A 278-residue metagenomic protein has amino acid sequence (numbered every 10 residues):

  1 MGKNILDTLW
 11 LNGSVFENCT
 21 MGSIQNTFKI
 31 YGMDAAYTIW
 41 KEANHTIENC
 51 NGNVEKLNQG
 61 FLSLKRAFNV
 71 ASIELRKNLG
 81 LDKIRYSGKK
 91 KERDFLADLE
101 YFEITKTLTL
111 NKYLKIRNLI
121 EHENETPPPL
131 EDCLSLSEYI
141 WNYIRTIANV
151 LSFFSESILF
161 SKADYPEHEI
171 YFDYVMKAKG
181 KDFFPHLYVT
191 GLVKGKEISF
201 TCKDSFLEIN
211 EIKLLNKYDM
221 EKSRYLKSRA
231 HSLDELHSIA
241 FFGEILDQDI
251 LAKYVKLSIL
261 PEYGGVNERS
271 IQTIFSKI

Functional and structural regions predicted by a protein language model:
M1-N58, S152-E156, L257-I278: Charged alpha-helical initiation segments
E42-C50, K90-D98, N118-H122: Short, charged/polar, low-complexity loop and linker segments that flank or interrupt alpha-helical bundles
E42-H45, N78, D132-F183: Amphipathic, Lys/Arg-enriched alpha-helical patches that create a basic surface for binding polyanionic ligands
N44, V54-K77, W141: Short, hydrophobic, well-ordered secondary-structure elements
R76-K106: Short, charged amphipathic alpha-helical segments flanked by flexible coils
E100, I104-E156, S258: Charge-enriched, short contiguous segments at helix-coil
A163-R224: Acidic, Ser/Thr-rich low-complexity intrinsically disordered segments
S228-I278: Extended, charged low-complexity segments that frequently continue into or abut oligomerization scaffolds
